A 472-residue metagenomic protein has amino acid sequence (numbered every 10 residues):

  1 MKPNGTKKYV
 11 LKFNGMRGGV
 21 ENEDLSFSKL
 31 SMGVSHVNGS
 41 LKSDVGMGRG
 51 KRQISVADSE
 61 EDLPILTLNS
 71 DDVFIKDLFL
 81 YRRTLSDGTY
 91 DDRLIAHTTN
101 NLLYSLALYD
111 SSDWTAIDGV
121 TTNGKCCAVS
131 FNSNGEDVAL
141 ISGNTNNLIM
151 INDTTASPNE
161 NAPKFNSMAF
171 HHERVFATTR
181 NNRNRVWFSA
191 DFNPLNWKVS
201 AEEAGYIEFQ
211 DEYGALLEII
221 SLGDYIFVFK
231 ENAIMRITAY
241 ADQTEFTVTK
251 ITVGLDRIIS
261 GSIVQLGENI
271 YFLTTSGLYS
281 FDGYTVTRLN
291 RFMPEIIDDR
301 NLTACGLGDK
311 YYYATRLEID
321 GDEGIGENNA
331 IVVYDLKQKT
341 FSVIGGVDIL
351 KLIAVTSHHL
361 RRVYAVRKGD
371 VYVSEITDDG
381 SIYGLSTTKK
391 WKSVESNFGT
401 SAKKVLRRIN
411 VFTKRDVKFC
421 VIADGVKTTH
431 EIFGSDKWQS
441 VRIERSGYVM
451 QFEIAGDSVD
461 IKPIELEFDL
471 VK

Functional and structural regions predicted by a protein language model:
M1-T115, T121-G135, G254-N269, T275-S276 (+1 more regions): Beta-sheet repeat architectures centered on beta-propellers
L66-F74, W114, D118-K125, T155-G306 (+1 more regions): Beta-propeller and closely related beta-pinwheel folds
T99, N144-T145, N152, R180 (+4 more regions): Short strand-coil-strand connectors
A128-N159: Hydrophobic or amphipathic alpha-helical targeting/insertion segments
N146-N147, T249, V333, T340: Short, basic/low-complexity N-terminal boundary segments at the transition from targeting/disordered tails
